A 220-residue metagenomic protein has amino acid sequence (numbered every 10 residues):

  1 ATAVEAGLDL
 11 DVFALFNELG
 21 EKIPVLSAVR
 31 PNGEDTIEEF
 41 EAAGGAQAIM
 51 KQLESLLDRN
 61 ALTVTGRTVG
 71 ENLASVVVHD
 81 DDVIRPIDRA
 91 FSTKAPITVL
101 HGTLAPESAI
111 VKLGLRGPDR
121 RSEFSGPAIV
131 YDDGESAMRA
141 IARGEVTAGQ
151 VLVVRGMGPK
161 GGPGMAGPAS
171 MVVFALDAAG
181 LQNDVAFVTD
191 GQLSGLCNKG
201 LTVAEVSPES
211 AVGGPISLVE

Functional and structural regions predicted by a protein language model:
A1-E209, G213-E220: Catalytic or ion-coupling anion/metal-binding cores of large enzyme and transporter domains
